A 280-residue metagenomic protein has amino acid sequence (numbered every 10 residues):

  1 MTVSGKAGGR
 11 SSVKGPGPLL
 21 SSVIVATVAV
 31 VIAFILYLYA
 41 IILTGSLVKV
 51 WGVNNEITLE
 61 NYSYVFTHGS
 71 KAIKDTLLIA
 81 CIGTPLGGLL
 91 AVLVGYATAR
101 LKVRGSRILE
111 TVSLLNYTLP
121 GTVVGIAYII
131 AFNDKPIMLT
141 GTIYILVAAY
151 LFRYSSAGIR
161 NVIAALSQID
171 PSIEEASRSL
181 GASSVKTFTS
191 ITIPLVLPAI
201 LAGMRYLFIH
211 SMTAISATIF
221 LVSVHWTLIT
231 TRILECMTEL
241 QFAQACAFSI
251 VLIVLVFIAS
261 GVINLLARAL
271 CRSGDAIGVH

Functional and structural regions predicted by a protein language model:
M1, G15-L20, S46-K71, M212-N264: Interhelical loop and adjacent transmembrane-helix boundary motif in polytopic membrane transport permeases
M1-D75, T140-I143, L266-H280: N-terminal, non-cleaved signal-anchor transmembrane helix
M1-G15, Y96-T98, G105, I163-E174 (+5 more regions): C-terminal transmembrane helix and the adjacent membrane-cytosol boundary/short C-terminal tail of inner/organellar
K6-P16, V48-G52, E56-L59, T67 (+5 more regions): Membrane-interfacial helix termini and adjacent extracytoplasmic/periplasmic loops of multi-pass transporters
G17-V25, L93-Y128, G278-H280: Cytoplasmic-entry segments and transmembrane alpha-helices of multi-pass inner-membrane transporters
V25-L36, L115, F152, I159-V162 (+2 more regions): Transmembrane alpha-helices
Y37-A40, T44-L47, L89-L93, I126 (+2 more regions): Membrane-embedded alpha-helices of multi-pass transport/permease systems
T67-T98: Transmembrane alpha-helix signature in integral membrane proteins
